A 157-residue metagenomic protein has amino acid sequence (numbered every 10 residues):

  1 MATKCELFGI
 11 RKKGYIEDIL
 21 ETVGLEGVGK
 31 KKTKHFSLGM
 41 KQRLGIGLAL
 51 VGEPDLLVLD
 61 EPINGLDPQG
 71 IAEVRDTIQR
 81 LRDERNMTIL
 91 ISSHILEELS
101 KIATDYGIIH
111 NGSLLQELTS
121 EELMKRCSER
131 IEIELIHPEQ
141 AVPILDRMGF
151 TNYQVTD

Functional and structural regions predicted by a protein language model:
M1-I91, L96-H110, L114-Q116: ABC transporter nucleotide-binding domains
D18, R126-S128: Short, solvent-exposed coil/turn segments
R85-M87, E117-T119, E134-H137, I144: Short, surface-exposed, polar/charged, turn-prone segments marking secondary-structure boundaries
E121-K125: Short acidic-hydrophobic catalytic motif
E129-D157: Short, charged/small-residue-rich alpha-helical element at the C-terminal edge of ABC transporter nucleotide-binding
